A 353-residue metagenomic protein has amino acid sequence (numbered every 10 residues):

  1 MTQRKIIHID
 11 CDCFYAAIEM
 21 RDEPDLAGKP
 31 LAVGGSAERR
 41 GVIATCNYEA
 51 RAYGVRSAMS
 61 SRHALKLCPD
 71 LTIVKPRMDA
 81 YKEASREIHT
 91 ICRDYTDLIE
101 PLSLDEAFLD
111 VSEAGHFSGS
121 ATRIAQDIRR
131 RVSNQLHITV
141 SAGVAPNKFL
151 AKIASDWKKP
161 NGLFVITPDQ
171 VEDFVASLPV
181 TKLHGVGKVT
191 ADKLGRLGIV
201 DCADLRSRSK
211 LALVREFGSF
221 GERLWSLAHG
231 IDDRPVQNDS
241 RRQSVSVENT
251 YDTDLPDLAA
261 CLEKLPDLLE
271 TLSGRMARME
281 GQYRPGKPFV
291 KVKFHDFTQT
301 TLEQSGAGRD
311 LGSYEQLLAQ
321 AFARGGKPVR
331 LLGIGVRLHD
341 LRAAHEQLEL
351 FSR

Functional and structural regions predicted by a protein language model:
M1-E216, E222, D340-R342, L348-R353: Gly/Gly-Pro- and Ser/Thr-rich, intrinsically disordered tail segments characteristic of DNA damage-repair and tolerance
H8, K182, T190, G195-L331 (+2 more regions): DNA-contacting surface of Y-family translesion DNA polymerases
I334: Active-site loop/helix belt of alpha/beta enzymes
